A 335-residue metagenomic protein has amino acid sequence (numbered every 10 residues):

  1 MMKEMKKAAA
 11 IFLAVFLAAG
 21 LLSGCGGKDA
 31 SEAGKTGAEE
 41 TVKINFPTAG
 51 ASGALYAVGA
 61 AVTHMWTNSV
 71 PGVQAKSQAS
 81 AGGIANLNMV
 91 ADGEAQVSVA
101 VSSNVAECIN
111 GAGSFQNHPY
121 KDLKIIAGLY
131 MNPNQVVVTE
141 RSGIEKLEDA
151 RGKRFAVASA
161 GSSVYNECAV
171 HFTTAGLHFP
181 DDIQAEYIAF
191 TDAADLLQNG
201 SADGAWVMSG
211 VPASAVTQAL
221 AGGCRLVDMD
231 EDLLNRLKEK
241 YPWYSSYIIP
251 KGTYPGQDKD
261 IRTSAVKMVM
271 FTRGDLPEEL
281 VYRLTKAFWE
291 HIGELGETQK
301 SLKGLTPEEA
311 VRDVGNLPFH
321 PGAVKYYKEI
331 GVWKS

Functional and structural regions predicted by a protein language model:
M1-K43, S335: Short, low-complexity disordered leader/linker segments with a strong preference for bacterial N-terminal type II
K35-E107, Q116: N-terminal (or domain-start) structured segment
T41, V70-G72, G82, D92 (+6 more regions): Extracytoplasmic
K43-S69, V73-K76, N132-N199, D313 (+1 more regions): Bilobed "Venus flytrap"/periplasmic-binding protein-like clamshell domains and structurally analogous long
T63-P71, A91-A95, N110, T173-L177 (+5 more regions): Sec-exported extracytoplasmic/periplasmic mature domains
S102-N104, A112-Q116, K121, S142 (+2 more regions): Pocket-lining segment of extracytoplasmic ligand-binding domains
K153-V170, Y244-D313: Ligand-binding clefts/hinges and TM-proximal coupling segments of bilobed small-molecule sensing domains
A185, D192, Q198-N199, S209-L226 (+2 more regions): An extracytoplasmic/periplasmic, membrane-proximal ligand-sensing/linker region
